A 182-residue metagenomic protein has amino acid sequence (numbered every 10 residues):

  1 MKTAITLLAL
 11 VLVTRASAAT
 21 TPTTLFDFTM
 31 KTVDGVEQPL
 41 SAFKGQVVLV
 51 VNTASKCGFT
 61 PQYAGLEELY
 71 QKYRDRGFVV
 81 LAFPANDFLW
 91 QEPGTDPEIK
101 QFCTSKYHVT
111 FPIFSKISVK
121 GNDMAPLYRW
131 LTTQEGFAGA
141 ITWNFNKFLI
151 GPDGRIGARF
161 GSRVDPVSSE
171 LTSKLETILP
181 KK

Functional and structural regions predicted by a protein language model:
A4-V13: Sec-dependent N-terminal signal peptides
A19-S41, P126: N-terminal "domain-start" segment that seeds a small globular fold
T32, N52-K56: Amphipathic alpha-helical repeat scaffolds
K44-L49: Local sequence-structure signature of Cys/Sec-based thiol-disulfide redox active-site neighborhoods
F59-M124: Structural microenvironment flanking redox-active thiols in thiol-disulfide oxidoreductases
P126-K182: Thiol-/selenol-based redox modules, centered on thioredoxin-like and closely related oxidoreductase domains
